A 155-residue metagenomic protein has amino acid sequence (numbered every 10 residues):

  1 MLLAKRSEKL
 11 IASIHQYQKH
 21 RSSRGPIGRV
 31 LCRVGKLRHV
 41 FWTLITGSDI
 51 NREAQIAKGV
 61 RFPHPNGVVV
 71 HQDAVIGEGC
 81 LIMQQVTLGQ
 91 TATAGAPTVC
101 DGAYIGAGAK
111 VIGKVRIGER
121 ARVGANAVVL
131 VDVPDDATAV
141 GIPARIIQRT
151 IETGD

Functional and structural regions predicted by a protein language model:
M1-G47, E152-D155: Terminal amphipathic alpha-helical/low-complexity segments used for targeting or macromolecular assembly
T46, R52, A57-K58, P63-N66 (+12 more regions): Left-handed beta-helix
